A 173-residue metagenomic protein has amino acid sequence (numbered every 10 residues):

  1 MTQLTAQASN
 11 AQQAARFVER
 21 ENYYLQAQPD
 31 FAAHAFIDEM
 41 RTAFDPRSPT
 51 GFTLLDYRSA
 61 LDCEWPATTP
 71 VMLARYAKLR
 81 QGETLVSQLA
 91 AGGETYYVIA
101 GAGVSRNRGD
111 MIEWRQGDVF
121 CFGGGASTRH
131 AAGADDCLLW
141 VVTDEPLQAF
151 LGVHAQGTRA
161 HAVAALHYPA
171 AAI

Functional and structural regions predicted by a protein language model:
M1-P70, G152-I173: A short, N-terminal "cap"/entry segment at the start of jelly-roll beta-barrel domains of the cupin/DSBH fold
T53-E64, M72-A90: Conserved short histidine dyad/triad with adjacent acidic residue
T68, S87, A131: Residue-level marker of regulatory loop/turn positions in helix-turn-helix DNA-binding domains and in histidine
L73-R75, E94, D135: Residues that flank catalytic or metal-binding motifs in active/ligand-binding sites
R75-A77, Y96, W140: Conserved hydrophobic/aromatic positions in well-ordered beta-strands
R80-D118: A short beta-strand-loop-beta hairpin characteristic of the jelly-roll/cupin
N107, E113-D135, W140-E145: Conserved metal-binding segment of the jelly-roll/cupin
F120-C121, W140-V142, Q148, H154-V163: Non-catalytic extracellular/periplasmic "stalk" and linker regions immediately N-terminal to catalytic or recognition
